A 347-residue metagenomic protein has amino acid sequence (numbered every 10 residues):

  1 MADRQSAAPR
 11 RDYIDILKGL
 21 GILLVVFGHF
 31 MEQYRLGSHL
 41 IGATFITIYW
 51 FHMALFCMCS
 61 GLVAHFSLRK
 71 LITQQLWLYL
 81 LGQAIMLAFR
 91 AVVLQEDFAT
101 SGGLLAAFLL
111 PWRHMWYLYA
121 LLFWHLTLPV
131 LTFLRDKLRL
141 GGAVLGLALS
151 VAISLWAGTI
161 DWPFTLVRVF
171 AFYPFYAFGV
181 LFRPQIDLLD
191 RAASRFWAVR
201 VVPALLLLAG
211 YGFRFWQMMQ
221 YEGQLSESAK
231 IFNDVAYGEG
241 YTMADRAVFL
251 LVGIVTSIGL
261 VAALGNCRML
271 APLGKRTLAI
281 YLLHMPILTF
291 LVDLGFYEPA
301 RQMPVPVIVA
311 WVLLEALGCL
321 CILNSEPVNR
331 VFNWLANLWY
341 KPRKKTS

Functional and structural regions predicted by a protein language model:
M1-S347: Alpha-helical transmembrane segments and their immediate juxtamembrane cytosolic regions
